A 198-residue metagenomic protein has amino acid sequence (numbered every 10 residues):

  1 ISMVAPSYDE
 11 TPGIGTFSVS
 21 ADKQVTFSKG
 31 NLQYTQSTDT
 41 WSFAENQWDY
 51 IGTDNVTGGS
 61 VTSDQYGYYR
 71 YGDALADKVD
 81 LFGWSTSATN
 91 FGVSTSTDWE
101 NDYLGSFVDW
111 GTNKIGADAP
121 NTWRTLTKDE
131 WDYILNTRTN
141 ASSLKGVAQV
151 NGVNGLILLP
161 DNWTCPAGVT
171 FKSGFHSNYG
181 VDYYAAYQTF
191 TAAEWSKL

Functional and structural regions predicted by a protein language model:
I1-L198: Conserved positions within compact, well-structured domain cores
